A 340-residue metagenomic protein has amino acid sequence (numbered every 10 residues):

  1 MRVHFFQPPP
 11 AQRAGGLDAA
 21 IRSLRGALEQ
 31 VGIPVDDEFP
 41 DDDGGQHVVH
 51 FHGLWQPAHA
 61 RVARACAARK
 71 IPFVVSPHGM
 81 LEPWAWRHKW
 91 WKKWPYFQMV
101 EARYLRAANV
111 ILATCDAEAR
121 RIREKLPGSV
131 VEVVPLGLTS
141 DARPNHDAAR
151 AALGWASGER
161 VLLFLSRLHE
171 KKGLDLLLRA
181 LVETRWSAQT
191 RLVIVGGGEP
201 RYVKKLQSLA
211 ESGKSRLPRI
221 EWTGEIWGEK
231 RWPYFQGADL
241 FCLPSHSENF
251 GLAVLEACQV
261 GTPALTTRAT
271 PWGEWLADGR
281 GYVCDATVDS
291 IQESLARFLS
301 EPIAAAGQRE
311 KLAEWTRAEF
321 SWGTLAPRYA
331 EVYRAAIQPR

Functional and structural regions predicted by a protein language model:
K93-V110: Membrane-proximal helix-turn-helix segments that form the acceptor-binding/catalytic region of lipid-linked
A117, G137: Carbohydrate-associated surface elements
L138-T139, L165, R191-K205, G224-E225: Glycosyltransferase donor-sugar binding loop
W155-K172, L178-L181, V193: Conserved donor-binding/catalytic core segment of Leloir-type glycosyltransferases
K204-I226: Nucleotide-activated donor-binding/catalytic signature segment of Leloir-type glycosyltransferases, i.e., the conserved
H246: Aromatic "clamp/platform" in nucleotide-sugar-dependent glycosyltransferases that forms part of the donor/acceptor
P263-T266: Short hydrophobic beta-strand element within catalytic cores of glycosyltransferases and related nucleotide-activated
D278-D289, R297-I303: Conserved acidic donor-binding segment of nucleotide-sugar-dependent glycosyltransferases
